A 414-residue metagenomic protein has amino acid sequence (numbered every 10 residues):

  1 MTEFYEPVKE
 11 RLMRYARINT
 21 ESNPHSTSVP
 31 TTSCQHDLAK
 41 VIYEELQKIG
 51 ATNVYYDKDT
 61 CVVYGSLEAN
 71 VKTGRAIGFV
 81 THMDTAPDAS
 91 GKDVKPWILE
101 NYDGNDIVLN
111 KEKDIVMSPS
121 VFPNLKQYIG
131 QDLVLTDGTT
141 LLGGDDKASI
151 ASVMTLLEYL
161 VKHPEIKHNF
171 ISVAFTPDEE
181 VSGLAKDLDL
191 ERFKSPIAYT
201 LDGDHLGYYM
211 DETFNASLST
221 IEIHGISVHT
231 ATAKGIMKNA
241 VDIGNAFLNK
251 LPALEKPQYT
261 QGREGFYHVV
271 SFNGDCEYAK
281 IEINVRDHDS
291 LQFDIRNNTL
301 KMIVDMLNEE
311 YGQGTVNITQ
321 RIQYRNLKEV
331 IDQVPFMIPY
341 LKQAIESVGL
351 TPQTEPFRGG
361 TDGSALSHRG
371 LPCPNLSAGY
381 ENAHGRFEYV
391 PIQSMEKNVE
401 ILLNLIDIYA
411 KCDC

Functional and structural regions predicted by a protein language model:
Y5-S33, L135, S227, Y324 (+1 more regions): N-terminal capping segment at the start of a domain
T27-G74, G78-V80, D84, V94-I98: A non-catalytic alpha/beta surface segment that caps or lines the substrate-entry region of metallo-dependent hydrolase
S33, T140-A151, K234-D242, Y389-E396: Short, conserved micro-motifs enriched in small and acidic residues
T73-F170, F175, S195: Active-site metal-coordination/substrate-binding segment of hydrolases, especially metallo-dependent peptidases
G78-H82, A174-T176, Y199-D202, E222 (+1 more regions): Short beta-strand segments
I107, L125, Q131-G144, D178-D305 (+2 more regions): Midchain, well-structured core segments that form catalytic/ion-binding scaffolds
A240-C414: Metal-dependent amide/peptide-bond hydrolase catalytic core, centered on the "pita-bread" metallohydrolase fold
